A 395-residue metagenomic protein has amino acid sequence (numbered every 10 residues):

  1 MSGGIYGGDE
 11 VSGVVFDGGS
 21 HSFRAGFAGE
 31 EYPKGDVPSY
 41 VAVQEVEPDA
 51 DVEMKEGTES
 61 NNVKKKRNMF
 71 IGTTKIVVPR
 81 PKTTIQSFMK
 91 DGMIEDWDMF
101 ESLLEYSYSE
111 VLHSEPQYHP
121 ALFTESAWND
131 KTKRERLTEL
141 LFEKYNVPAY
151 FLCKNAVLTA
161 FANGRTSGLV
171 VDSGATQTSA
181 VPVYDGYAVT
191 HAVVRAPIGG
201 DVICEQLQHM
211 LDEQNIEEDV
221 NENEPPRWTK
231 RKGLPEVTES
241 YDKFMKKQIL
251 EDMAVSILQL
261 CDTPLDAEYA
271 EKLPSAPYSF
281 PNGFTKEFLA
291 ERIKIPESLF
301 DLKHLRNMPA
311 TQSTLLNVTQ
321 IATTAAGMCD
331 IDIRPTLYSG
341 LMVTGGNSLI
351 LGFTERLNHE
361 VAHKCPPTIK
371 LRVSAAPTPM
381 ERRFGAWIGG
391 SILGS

Functional and structural regions predicted by a protein language model:
M1-S395: C-terminal region/appendage detector
